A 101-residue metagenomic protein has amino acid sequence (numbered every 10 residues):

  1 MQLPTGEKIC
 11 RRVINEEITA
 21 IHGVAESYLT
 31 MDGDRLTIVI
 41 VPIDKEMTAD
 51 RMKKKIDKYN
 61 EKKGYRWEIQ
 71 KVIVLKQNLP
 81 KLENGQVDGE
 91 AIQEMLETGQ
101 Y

Functional and structural regions predicted by a protein language model:
M1-W67: AMP-binding/adenylate-forming catalytic core of the ANL superfamily
T30-G33, K58-Y101: Conserved C-terminal "lid"/linker of ANL adenylate-forming enzymes
